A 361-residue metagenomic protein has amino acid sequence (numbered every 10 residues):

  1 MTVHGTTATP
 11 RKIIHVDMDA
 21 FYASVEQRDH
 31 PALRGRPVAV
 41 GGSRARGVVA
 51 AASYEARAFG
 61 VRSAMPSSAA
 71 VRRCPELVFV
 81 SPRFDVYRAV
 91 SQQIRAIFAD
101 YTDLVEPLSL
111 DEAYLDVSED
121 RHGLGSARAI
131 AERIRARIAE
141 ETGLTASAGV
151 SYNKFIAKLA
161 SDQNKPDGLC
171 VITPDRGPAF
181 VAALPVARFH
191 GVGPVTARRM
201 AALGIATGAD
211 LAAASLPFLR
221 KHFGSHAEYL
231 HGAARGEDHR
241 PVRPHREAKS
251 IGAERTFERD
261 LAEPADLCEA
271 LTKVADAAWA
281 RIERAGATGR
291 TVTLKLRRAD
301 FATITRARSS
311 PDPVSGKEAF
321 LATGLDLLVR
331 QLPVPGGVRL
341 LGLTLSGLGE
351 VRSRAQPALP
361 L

Functional and structural regions predicted by a protein language model:
M1-H222, H226-Y229, L345, G349-L361: Gly/Gly-Pro- and Ser/Thr-rich, intrinsically disordered tail segments characteristic of DNA damage-repair and tolerance
T6, V181, R188, T196-L340 (+1 more regions): DNA-contacting surface of Y-family translesion DNA polymerases
